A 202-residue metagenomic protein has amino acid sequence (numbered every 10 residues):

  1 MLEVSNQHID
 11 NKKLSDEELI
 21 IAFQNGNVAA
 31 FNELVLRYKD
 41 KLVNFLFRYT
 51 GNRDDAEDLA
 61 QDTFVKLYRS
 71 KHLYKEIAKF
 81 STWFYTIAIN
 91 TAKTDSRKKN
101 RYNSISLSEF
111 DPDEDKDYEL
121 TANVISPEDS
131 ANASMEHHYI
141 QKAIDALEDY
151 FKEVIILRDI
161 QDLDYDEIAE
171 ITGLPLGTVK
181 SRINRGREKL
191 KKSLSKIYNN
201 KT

Functional and structural regions predicted by a protein language model:
M1-K41, K192, T202: N-terminal module of bacterial RNA polymerase sigma factors
L14, Q141-T178, K192: Helix-turn-helix DNA-binding module
Q24-N25, F64-K79, K98-K99: Sigma70-family region 2
V35-R53, S70, I144, S193-K196: Amphipathic, Lys/Arg- and hydrophobic-enriched alpha-helical face
N44, D58-V65, A78-N90: Structural recognition of an alpha-helix C-terminal capping motif at a helix-to-coil junction
H72-E76, T86-L107, R185: Arg/Lys-rich amphipathic alpha helix in sigma70-family domain 2
S96-E119, A131: Short, basic/polar amphipathic helix motif occurring as a linker/hinge flanking DNA-binding modules in transcription
E114-K142: Acidic, proline/glycine-rich intrinsically disordered inter-domain spacer in sigma factors
